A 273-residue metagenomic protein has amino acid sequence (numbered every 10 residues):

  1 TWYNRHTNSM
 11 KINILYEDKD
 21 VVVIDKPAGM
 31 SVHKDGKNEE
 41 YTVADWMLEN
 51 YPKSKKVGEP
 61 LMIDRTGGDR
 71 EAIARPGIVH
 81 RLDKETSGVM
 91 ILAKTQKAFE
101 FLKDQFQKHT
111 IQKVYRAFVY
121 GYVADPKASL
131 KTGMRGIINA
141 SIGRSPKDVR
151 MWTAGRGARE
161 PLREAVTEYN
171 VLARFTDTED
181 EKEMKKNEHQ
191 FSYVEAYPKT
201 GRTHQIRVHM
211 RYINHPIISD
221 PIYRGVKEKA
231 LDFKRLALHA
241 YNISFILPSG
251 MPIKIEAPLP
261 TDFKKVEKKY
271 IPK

Functional and structural regions predicted by a protein language model:
W2-K273: RNA pseudouridine synthases
